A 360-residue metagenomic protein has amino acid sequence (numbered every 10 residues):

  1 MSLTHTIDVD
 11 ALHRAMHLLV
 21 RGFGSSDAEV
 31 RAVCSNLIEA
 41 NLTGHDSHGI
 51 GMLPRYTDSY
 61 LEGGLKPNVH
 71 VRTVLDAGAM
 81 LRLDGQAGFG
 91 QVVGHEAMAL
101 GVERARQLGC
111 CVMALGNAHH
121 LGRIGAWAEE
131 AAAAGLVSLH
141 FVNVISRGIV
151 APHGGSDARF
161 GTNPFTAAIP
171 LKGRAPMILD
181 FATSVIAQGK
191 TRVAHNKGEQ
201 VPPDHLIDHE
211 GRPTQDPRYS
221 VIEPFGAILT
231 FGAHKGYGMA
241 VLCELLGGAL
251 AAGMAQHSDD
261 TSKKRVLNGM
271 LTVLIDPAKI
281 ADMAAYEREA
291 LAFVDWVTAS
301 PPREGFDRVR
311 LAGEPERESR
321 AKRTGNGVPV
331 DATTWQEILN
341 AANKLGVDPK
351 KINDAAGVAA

Functional and structural regions predicted by a protein language model:
S2-I7, L12, L250, A255-A360: Catalytic-core signal marking the mid-to-C-terminal active-site face
H5-A11, S25-G51, L65-D76, K264-L267 (+1 more regions): N-terminal glycine-rich anion-binding loops that anchor highly charged ligand groups
H48-V102: Active-site cofactor/substrate anionic-group-binding motifs, chiefly glycine- and Lys/Arg-rich phosphate-binding loops
L81-K172: A generic, well-ordered mixed alpha/beta core segment in the N-terminal half of proteins
L136-I149, L246-D260: Glycine-rich phosphate/pyrophosphate-binding loops and their adjacent beta-strand/loop elements at enzyme active sites
G148-S220: Phosphate/diphosphate-binding glycine-rich loops and adjacent basic-rich segments that engage nucleotide
A187-A252, S262-R265: Small-residue-enriched flexible segments
